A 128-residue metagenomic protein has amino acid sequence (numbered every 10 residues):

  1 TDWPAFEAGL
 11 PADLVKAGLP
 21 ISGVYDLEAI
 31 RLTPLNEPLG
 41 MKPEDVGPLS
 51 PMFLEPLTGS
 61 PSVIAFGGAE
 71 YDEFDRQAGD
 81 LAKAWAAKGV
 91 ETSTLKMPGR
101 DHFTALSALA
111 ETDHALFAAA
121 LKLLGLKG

Functional and structural regions predicted by a protein language model:
T1-N36, V46-G47: Primarily recognizes the serine-hydrolase "nucleophile elbow" in alpha/beta-hydrolase and SGNH/GDSL folds
G9, F53-L54, A86: A general structural signal for stabilizing positions within well-ordered secondary structure
A17, S60-P61, E91-S93: Residues at the starts of beta-strands that form the adenosine-phosphate
L27, A69-E73: Acidic catalytic loop of the alpha/beta-hydrolase fold
G40-L54: Alpha-helical scaffolding within the catalytic cores of extracellular/periplasmic polymer-degrading hydrolases
S50-G59, R76, A108: Conserved serine/cysteine hydrolase catalytic core
L57-T58, I64-G67: Short beta-strand/loop motif that positions the catalytic acidic residue of the alpha/beta-hydrolase fold
A65, E73-A82, A86-G128: C-terminal catalytic histidine-bearing segment of alpha/beta-hydrolase fold enzymes
